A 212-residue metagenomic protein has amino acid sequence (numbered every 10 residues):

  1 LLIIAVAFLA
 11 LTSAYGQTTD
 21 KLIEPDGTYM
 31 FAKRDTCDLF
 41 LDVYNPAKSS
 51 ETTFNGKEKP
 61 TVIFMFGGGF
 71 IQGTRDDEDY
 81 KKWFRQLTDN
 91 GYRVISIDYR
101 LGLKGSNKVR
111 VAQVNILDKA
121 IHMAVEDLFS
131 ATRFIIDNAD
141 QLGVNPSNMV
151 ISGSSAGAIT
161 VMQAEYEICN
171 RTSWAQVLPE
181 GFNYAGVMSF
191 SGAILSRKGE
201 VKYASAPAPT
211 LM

Functional and structural regions predicted by a protein language model:
L1-K21: Bacterial Sec-dependent N-terminal signal peptides
Q17-K57: N-terminal cap/lid segment of alpha/beta-hydrolase-fold proteins
K57-G69: Short beta-strand element of the alpha/beta-hydrolase
T74-R75, D79, Y99-H122: Cap/lid segment of the alpha/beta-hydrolase catalytic domain
R75-I97: Short amphipathic alpha-helix adjacent to the substrate-entry channel of hydrolases
N115-D140: Alpha/beta-hydrolase active-site loop
R133-A206: Primarily recognizes the serine-hydrolase "nucleophile elbow" in alpha/beta-hydrolase and SGNH/GDSL folds
L211-M212: Short beta-strand/loop motif that positions the catalytic acidic residue of the alpha/beta-hydrolase fold
